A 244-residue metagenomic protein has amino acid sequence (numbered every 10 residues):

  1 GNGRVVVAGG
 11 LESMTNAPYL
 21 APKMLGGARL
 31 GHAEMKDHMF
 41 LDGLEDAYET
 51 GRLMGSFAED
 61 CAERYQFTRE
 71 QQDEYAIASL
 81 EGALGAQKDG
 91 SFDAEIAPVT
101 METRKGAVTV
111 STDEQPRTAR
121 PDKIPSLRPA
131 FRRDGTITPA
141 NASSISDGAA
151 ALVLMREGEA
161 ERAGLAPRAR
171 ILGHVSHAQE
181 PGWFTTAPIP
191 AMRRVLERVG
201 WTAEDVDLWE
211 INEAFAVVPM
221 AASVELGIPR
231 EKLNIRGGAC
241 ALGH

Functional and structural regions predicted by a protein language model:
N2-R4, F92, V206: Short, high-confidence coil segments that cap the C-terminus of an alpha-helix and link into the following beta-strand
G3-C61: Flexible glycine-/small-residue-enriched beta->alpha junction loops that bind anionic phosphate/pyrophosphate groups
V5-A8, A160-E161, E197-D205: Structural alpha/beta core scaffold segments of enzyme domains
V6-E12, T100, L154, R236: Short beta-strand segments
T15, E45-L53, E63-Q66, E70-A76 (+4 more regions): Active-site pocket-shaping loop/turn-to-helix segments
F57-E59, E95, T103, L172-A241: Active-site pocket-lining segment
Q71-R162, E225-K232: N-terminal extracellular/periplasmic Venus flytrap/periplasmic-binding protein-like
